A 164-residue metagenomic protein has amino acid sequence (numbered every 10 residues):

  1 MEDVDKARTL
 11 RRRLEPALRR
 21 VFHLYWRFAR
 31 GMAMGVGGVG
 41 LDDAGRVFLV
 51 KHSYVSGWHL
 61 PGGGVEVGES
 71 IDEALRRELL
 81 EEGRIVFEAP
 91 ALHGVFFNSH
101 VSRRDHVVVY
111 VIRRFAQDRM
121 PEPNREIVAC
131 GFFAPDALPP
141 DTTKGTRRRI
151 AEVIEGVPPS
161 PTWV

Functional and structural regions predicted by a protein language model:
E2, S56-G57, R125-V164: Nudix hydrolase/Nudix homology domain
E2-G37: Acidic, metal-coordinating catalytic segment for phosphate/diphosphate chemistry, firing primarily on the Nudix
M34-V36, G45, H106-V108, V128: Change "...and in nucleic-acid phosphodiester-cleaving endonucleases..." to "...and in nucleic-acid processing enzymes
G40, V109-R113, F132: Short, well-ordered beta-strand micro-motif
L60-L92: The catalytic Nudix box helix
F96-R119, T146, V153-V157: Active-site-adjacent beta-strand/loop module that shapes the phosphate/pyrophosphate-binding cleft
